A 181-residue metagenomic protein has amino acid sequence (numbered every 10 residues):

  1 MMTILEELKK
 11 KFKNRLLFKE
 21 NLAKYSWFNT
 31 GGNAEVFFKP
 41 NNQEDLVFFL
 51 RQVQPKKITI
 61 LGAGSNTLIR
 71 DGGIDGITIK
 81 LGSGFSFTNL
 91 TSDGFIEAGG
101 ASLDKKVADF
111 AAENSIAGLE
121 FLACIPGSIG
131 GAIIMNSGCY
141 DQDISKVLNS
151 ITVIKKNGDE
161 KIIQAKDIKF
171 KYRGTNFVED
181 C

Functional and structural regions predicted by a protein language model:
M1-M2, M135: Detector for methionine-enriched segments
M2-I129: Anion-binding (especially nucleotide phosphate/pyrophosphate-binding) glycine-rich loop and adjoining beta-alpha core
G31, F38-Q43, L68-S86, I134-Q164 (+1 more regions): Structural signature of FAD isoalloxazine-binding scaffolds in flavoprotein oxidoreductases
N66-T67, A108-A111, L119-A123, N136-D143 (+2 more regions): A generic local secondary-structure boundary/capping motif
L90-F95, G99, D104-K105, A117-G118 (+2 more regions): Contiguous, small/hydrophobic- and glycine-enriched helical/loop subdomains that border and often "cap" functional
